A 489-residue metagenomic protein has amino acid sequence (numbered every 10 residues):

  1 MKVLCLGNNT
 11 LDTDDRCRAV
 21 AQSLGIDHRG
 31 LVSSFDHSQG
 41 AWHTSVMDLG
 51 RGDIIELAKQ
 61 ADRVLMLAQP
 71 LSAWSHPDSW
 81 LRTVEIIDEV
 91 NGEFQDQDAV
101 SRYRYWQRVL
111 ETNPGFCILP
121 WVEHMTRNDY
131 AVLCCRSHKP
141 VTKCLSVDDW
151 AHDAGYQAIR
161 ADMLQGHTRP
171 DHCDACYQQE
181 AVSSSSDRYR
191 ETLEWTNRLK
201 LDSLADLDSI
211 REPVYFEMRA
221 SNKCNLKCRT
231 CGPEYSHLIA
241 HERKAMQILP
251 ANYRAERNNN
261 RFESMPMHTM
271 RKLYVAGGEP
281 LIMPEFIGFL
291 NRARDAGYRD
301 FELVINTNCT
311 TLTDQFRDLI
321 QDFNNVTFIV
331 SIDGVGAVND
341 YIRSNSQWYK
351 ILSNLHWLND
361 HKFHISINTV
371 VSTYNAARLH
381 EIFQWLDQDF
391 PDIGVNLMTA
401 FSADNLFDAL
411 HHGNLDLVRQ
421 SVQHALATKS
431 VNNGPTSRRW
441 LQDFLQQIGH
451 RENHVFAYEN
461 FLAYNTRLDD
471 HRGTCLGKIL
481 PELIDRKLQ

Functional and structural regions predicted by a protein language model:
A58-K59, M267: A short, aliphatic-rich alpha-helical micro-motif
S101-I118: Short, basic/aromatic recognition patches
R104, A181-V214, C224-L226, A245-L249 (+1 more regions): Recognition helices and adjacent regulatory flanks at domain boundaries
F116-A131, D206-E234, M270-Y274: N-terminal pre-triad scaffold of radical SAM enzymes
N128, V304, F323-I329, Y349-L483: Conserved C-terminal portion of the radical SAM core fold that forms the substrate/S-adenosylmethionine-binding
L133, R169-A181, K223-P233: Local cysteine-cluster metal-coordination motifs and their immediate loop/turn environment, predominantly Fe-S cluster
S137-V182, I484-L488: Membrane-interface junctions of multi-pass transporters
P213-K223, E234-R257, H268-M283, A296-T313 (+3 more regions): Core AdoMet radical
